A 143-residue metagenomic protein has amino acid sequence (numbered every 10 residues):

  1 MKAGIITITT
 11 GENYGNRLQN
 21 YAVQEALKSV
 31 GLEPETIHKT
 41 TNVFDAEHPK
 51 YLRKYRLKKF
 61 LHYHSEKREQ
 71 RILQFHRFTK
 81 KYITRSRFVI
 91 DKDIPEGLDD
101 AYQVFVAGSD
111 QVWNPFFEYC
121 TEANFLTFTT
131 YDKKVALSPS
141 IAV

Functional and structural regions predicted by a protein language model:
M1-K2: Short, Lys/Arg-enriched, disordered terminal segments
I5-Y14, L18-V143: Aromatic- and Gly/Pro-rich donor/ligand-binding loops that form nucleotide- or phosphate-bearing donor binding pockets
